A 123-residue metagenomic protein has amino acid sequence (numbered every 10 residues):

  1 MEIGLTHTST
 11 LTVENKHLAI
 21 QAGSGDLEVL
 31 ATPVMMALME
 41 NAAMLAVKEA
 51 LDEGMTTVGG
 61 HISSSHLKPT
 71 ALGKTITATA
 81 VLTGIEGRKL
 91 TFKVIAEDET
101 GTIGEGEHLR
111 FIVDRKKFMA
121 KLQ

Functional and structural regions predicted by a protein language model:
M1-L30: Catalytic strand-loop segment that frames the active site of acyl-thioester-processing enzymes
E2-T8, H17, I85-F92, G101-L122: C-terminal binding/interaction regions
H7-L11, I62-H66, A80, V94 (+1 more regions): A structural signal for short, well-ordered beta-strand segments
P33-M36: Conserved N-terminal beta-strand and adjoining loop/helix that marks the start of the Nudix/MutT-like hydrolase domain
A43-V47, G84, D98, R110: Generic helix-packing signal
M44-T77: Hydrophobic beta-strand-centered segment that forms part of the acyl-chain substrate-binding groove
S64-E99: Hydrophobic beta-sheet segments that form the core/acyl-binding groove of ACP/CoA-dependent acyl-chain-processing
